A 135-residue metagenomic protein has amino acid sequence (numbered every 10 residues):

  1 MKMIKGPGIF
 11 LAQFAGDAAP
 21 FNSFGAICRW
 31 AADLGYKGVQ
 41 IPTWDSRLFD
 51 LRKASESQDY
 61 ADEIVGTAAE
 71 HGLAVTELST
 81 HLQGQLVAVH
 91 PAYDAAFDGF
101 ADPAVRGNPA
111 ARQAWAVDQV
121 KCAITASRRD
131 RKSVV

Functional and structural regions predicted by a protein language model:
M1-K132: N-terminal pre-domain/capping segments
